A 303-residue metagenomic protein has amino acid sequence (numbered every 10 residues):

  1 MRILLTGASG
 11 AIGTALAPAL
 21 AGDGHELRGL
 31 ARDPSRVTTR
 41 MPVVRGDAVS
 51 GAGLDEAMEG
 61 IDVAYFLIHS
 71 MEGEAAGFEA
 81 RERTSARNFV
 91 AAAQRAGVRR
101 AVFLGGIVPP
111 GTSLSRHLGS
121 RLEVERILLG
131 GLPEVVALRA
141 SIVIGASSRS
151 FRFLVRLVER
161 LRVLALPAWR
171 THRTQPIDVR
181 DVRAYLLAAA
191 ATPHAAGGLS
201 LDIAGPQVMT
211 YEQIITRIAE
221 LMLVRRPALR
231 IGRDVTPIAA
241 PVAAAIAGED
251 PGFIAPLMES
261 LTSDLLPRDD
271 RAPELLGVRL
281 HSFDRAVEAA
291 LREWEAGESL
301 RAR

Functional and structural regions predicted by a protein language model:
M1-H25: N-terminal Rossmann NAD(P)H-binding glycine-rich loop of SDR-like oxidoreductase domains
R2, A189-F253, P267-R303: Mid/C-terminal beta-alpha module of Rossmann-like enzyme folds, strongest in SDR-family dehydrogenases/epimerases
R2, D62-V63, R100: Structural motif
T6, L30, L67, A101-G106 (+1 more regions): SDR active-site strand-loop-helix element
L16, D23-H25, G111-V224: Oxidoreductase cofactor-interface core, primarily capturing Rossmann-like NAD(P)-dependent enzymes
H25-R32: Conserved glycine-rich Rossmann-like NAD(P)H-binding loop of the short-chain dehydrogenase/reductase
S35-A96, I107-G111: NAD(P)H-binding glycine-rich loop region in Rossmannoid oxidoreductase-like domains and their noncatalytic homologs
R95-R100, L132-P133: A short helix->loop->beta-strand "cap" motif at the edges of active sites that frequently abuts
